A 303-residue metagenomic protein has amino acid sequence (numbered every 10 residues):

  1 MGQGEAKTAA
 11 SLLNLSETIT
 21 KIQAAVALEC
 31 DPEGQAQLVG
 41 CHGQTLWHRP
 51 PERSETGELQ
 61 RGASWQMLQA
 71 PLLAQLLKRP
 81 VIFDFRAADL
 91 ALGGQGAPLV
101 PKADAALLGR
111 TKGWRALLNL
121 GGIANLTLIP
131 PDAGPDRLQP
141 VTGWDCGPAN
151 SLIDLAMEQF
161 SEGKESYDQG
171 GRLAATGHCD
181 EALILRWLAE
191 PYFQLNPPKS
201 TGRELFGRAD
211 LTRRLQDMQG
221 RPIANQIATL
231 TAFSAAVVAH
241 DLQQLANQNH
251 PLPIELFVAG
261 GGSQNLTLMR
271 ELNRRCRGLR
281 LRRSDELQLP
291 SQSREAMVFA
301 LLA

Functional and structural regions predicted by a protein language model:
M1-A10, R137-V141: Short glycine-rich, Thr/Ser-proximal phosphate-binding strand/loop in the N-terminal lobe of ATP-dependent enzymes
E5-M67: Short beta-strand-loop/turn "lid" adjacent to the catalytic site in phosphate-handling enzymes
I22-C30, I223-L252: Phosphate/ATP-binding catalytic cores across multiple sugar-kinase/actin-like superfamilies, primarily ASKHA
Q35, M218, Q226, D241-L245 (+4 more regions): Non-transmembrane, aqueous-exposed alpha-helical and coiled segments at domain scale
P51, T56-S64, P71, Q75-E165: Phosphate-binding/catalytic loop of phosphoryl-transfer enzymes
D136-A235, A239: Conserved ATP-utilizing enzyme core subdomain
A228, A232, D285-A303: Glycine-rich phosphate-binding/hydrolytic loop that grips phosphoryl groups
P253-R275: Glycine-rich phosphate-binding loops at beta-strand->alpha-helix junctions
